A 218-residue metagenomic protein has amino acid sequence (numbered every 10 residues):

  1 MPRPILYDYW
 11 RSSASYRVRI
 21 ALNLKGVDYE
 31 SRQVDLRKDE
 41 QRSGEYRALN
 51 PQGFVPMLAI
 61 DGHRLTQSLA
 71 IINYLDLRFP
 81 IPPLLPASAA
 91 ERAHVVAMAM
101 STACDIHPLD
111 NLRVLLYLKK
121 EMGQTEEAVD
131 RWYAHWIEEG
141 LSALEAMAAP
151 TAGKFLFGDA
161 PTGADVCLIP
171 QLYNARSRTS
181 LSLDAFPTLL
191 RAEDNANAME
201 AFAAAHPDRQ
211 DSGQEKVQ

Functional and structural regions predicted by a protein language model:
M1-A128: GST-like domain detector, emphasizing the conserved glutathione-binding G-site in the N-terminal thioredoxin-like
E30, H107, D184, A204-A205: A local structural micro-motif
D35, G163, R209: Short, solvent-exposed turn/loop segments enriched in Gly/Ser/Thr/Pro and often Arg
A70, Y74, H94-A97, S101 (+4 more regions): Non-catalytic alpha-helical scaffold/packing segments enriched in small hydrophobic residues
C104-A198: GST-like fold's C-terminal all-alpha helical module
A185-Q218: Long hydrophobic alpha-helical segments typical of transmembrane helices together with their membrane-interfacial
